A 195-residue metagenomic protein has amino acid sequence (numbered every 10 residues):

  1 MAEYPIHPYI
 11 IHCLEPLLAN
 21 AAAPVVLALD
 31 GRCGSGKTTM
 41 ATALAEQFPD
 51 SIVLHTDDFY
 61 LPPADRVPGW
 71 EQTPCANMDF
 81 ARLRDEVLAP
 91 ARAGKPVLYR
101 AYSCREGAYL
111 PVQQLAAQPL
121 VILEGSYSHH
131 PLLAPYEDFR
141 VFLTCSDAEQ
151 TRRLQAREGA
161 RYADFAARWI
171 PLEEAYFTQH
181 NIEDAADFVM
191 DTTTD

Functional and structural regions predicted by a protein language model:
M1-L27: Extreme N-terminal, non-catalytic leader segments that precede Walker-type/kinase nucleotide-binding cores
R32: P-loop (Walker A) phosphate-binding loop of NTP-binding proteins
K37: Conserved lysine of the Walker
M40: Hydrophobic positions on the alpha1 helix immediately C-terminal to the Walker A/P-loop
D50-A64: Short beta-strand-centered segment that lines the nucleotide-binding/catalytic pocket of NTP-utilizing
A64-Y109, L120: Conserved nucleotide-sensing/catalytic segment adjacent to the nucleotide-binding pocket in NTP-handling enzymes
A108, V112, H130, A160-D195: Small-molecule kinase domains that catalyze NTP-dependent phosphoryl transfer to phosphate-bearing small molecules
A108-A156: ATP-dependent NMP and nucleoside kinases share a basic, alpha-helical "lid"
